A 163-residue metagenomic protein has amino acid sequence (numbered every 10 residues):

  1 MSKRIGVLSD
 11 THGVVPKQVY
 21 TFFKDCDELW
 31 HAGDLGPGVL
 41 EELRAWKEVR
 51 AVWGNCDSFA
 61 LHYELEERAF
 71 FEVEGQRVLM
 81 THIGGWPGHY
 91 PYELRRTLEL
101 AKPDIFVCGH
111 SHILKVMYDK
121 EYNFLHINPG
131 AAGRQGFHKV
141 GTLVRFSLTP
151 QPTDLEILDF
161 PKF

Functional and structural regions predicted by a protein language model:
M1-G6, F70-L79, D119-L125, L148-E156: Beta-strand-turn-beta hairpins that frame and shape the catalytic cleft of phosphate-ester-processing enzymes
M1-V49, S58-E67, G75, K139-T142: N-terminal active-site segment of His-dependent metallophosphoesterases
V7-S9, E28-D34, R50-N55, M80-H82 (+2 more regions): Active-site neighborhood of phospho(di)ester-bond hydrolases with catalytic His/Asp-centered motifs
T11, N55, G84-W86, A132 (+2 more regions): Short, solvent-exposed coil/turn elements at secondary-structure transition points
G13, P37, G85, I113 (+1 more regions): Short active-site segment of divalent metal-dependent hydrolases/proteases that encodes the spacing between
D25-C26, L40-L43, F59-D119: His/acidic metal-ligating clusters that form di-metal
R50, H89-D154: Conserved beta-sheet core of the metallophosphoesterase superfamily
L155-F163: Short, solvent-exposed aromatic-acidic interface loops
